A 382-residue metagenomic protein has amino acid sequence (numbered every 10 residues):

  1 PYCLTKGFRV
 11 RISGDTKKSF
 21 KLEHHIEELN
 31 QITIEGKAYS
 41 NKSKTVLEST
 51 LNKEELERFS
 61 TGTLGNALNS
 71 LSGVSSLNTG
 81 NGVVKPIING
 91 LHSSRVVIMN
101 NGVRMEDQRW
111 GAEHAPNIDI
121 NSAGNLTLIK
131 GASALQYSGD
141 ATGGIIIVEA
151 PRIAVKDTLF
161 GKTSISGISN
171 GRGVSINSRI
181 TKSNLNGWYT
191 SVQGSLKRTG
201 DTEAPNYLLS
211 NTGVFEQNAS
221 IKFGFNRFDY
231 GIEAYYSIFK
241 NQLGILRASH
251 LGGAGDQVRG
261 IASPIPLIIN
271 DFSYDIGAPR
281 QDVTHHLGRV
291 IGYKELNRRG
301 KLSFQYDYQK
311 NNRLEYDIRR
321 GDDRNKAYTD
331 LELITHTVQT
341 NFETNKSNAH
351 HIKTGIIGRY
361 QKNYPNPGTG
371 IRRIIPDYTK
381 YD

Functional and structural regions predicted by a protein language model:
P1-Q31, N89: Periplasm-facing N-terminal accessory domains of Gram-negative outer-membrane beta-barrel systems
Q31-F59, N78-K85, G90-L91, R95 (+1 more regions): Outer-membrane beta-barrel proteins, especially TonB-dependent receptors
L68: Active-site-adjacent helical/loop segments in soluble small-molecule enzymes
L71: Acidic-histidine catalytic/liganding microenvironments
